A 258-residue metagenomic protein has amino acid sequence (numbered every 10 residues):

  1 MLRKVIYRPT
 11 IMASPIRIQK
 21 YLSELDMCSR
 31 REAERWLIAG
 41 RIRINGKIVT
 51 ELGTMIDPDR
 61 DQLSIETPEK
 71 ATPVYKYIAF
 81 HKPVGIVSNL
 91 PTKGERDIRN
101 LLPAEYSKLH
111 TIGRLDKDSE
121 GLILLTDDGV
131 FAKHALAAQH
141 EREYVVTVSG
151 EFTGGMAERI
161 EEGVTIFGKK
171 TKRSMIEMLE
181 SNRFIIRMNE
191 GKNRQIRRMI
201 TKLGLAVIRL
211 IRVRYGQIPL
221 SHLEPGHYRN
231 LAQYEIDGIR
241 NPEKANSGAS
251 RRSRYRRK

Functional and structural regions predicted by a protein language model:
I6-K258: Basic, flexible Lys/Arg- and Gly-enriched helix-loop patches that mediate nucleic-acid binding at interfaces with rRNA
